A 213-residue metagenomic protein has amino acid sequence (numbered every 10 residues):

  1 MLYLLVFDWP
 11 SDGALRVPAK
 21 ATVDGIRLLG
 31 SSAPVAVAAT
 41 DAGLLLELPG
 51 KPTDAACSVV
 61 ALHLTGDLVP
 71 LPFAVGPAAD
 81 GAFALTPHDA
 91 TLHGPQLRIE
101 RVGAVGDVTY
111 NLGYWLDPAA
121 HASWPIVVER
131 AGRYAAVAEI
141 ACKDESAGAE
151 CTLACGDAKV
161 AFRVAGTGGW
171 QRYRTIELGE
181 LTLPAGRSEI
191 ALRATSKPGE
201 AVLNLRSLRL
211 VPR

Functional and structural regions predicted by a protein language model:
M1-F7: Short, well-ordered beta-strand segments enriched in hydrophobic/aromatic residues
L2, G13-L15, A122, Y134: Structural beta-strand segments of beta-rich domains
F7-T22: Surface-exposed beta-strand/loop patches in extracellular or lumenal glycoproteins
W9-D12, A33, K143, G168: Short Gly/Pro-enriched loop/turn and capping motifs at secondary-structure junctions
A14-L15, I26, V69-P72: Acidic/polar loop patches that form or flank catalytic/metal-binding clefts of enzymes that bind anionic ligands
P18-A33: Solvent-exposed beta-hairpin/edge-strand motifs
S31-A42: Extracellular/luminal ectodomains and secreted, surface-exposed scaffolds of diverse proteins
L45-R213: Extracytoplasmic
